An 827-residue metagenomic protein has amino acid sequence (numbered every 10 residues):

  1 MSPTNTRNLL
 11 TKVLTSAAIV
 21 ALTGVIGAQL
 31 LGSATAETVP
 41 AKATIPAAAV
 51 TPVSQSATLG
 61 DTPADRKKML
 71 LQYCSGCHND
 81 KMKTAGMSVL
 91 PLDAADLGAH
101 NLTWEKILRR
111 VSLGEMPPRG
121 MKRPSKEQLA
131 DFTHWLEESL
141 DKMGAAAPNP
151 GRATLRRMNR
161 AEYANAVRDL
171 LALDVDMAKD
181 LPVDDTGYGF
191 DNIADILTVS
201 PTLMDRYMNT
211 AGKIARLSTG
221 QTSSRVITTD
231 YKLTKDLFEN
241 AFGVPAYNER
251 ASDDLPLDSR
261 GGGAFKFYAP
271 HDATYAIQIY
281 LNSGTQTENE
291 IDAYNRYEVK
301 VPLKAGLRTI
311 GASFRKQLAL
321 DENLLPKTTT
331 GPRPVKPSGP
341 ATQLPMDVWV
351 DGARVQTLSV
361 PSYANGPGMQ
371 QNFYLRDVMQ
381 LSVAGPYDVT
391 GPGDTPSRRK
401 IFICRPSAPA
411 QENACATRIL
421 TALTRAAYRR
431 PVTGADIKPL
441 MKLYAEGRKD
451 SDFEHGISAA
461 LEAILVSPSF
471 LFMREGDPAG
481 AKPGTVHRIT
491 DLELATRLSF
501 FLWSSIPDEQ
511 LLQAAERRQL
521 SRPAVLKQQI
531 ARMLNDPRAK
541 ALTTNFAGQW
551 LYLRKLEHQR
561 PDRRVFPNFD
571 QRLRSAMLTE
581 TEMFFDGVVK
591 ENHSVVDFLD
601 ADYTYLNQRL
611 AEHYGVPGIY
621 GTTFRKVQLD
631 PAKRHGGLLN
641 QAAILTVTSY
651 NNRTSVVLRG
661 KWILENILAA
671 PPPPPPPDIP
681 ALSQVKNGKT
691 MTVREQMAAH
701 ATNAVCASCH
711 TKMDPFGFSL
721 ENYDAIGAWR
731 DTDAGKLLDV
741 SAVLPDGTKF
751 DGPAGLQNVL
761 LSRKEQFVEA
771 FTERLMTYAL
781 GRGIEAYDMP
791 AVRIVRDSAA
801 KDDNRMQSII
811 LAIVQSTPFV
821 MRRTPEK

Functional and structural regions predicted by a protein language model:
S2-T6, L10-S16, G27-L90, A99-E115 (+2 more regions): Low-complexity, glycine/serine/threonine/alanine-rich intrinsically disordered linker and propeptide segments
D93: The substrate-binding groove and active-site-proximal loops of carbohydrate-active enzymes, especially glycoside
D96: Glycine-rich, highly charged phosphate/nucleotide-binding loops
